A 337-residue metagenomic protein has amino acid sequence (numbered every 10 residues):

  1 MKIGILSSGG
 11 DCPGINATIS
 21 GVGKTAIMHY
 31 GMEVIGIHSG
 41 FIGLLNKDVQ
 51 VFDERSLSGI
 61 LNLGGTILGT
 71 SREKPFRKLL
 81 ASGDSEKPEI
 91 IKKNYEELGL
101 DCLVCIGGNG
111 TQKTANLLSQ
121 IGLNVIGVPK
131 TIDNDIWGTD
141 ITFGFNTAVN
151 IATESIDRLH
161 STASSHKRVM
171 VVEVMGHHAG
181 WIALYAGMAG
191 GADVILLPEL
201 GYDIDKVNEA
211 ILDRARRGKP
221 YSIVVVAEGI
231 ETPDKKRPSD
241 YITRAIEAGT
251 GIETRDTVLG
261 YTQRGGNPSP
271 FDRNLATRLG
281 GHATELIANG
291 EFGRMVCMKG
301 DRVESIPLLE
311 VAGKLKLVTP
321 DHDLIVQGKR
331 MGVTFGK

Functional and structural regions predicted by a protein language model:
M1-D48: N-terminal phosphate-binding or glycine-rich loops at protein starts, especially the Walker A/P-loop of NTPases
A17-V22, N109-L123, A183: Short Gly/Thr/Asp-enriched flexible loops that form oxyanion-binding sites at enzyme active sites
G31, L118-T142, L196-D203, V258: Short, acidic/small-residue loops that bind anionic groups at enzyme active sites
N46-L103, G110, F143-G144, N150 (+1 more regions): Glycine-rich oxoanion-binding loops at beta->alpha junctions
N94, C102-G107, A115-L117, F145-I252 (+1 more regions): Accessory alpha-helical/coil subdomains and C-terminal extensions that flank or cap enzyme catalytic cores
G138-V149, G266-R273: Short beta-strand elements at the ligand-binding edges of bilobed clamshell
I242-K337: C-terminal non-catalytic interaction/assembly regions of soluble proteins
